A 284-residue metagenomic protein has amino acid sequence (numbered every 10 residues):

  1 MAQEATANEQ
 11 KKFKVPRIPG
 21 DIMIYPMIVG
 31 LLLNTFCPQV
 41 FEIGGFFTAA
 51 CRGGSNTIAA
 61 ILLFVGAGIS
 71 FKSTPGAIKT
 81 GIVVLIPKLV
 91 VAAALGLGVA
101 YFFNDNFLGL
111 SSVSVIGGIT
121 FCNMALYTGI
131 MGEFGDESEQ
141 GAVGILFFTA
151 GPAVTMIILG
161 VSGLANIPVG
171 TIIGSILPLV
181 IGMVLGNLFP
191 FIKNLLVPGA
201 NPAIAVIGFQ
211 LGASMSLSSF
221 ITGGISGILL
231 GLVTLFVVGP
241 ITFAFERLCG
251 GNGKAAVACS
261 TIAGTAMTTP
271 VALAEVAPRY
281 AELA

Functional and structural regions predicted by a protein language model:
M1-G20, F134-G144: Intrinsically disordered, low-complexity non-transmembrane regions of multi-pass membrane transporters
A7-K14, L63-G76, A125-D136, M183-L196 (+1 more regions): C-terminal ends of transmembrane helices
Y25-Q39, T48-T80, L179-F189, V197-G223: Hydrophobic transmembrane alpha-helices of secondary-active transporters and Na+-translocating membrane complexes
P26-N34, T57-A59, V83-L97, I145-I157 (+3 more regions): Small-residue-rich segments of transmembrane alpha-helices in multi-pass membrane proteins, especially helix faces
F36-I43, G68-G76, A93-V113: Transmembrane alpha-helix boundary signature
F46-I61, F107-F121, A165-V180, I225-V237 (+1 more regions): Structural signature of hydrophobic alpha-helical transmembrane segments
T48-G54, I69-A100, T149-P152, M215-E246: Entry/N-cap segments of selected transmembrane alpha helices and their immediately preceding amphipathic helices
V99, F103-G151, C249-A284: Alpha-helical membrane segments and immediately flanking helix-loop junctions that form or couple to the substrate/ion
